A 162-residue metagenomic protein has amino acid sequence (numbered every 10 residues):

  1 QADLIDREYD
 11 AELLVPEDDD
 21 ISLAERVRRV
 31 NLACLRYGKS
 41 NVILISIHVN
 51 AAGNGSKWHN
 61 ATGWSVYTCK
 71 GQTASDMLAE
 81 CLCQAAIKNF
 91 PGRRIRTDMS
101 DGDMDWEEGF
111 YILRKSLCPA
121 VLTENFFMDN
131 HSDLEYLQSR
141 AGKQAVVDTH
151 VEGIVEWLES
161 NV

Functional and structural regions predicted by a protein language model:
Q1-V162: Active-site-proximal helix/loop segments of hydrolytic enzymes
